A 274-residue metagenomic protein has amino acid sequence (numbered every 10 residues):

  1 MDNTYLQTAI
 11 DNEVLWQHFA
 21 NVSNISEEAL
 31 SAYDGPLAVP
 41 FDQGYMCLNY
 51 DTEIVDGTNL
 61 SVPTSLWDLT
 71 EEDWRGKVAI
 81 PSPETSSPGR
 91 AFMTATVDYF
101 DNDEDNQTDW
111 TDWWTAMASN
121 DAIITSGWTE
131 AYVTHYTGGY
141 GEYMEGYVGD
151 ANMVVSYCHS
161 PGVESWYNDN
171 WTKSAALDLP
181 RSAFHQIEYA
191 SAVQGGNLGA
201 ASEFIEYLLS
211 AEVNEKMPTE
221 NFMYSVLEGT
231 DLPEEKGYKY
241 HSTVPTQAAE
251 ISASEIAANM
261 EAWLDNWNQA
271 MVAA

Functional and structural regions predicted by a protein language model:
M1, W16-E53, W67, A79-P81: A structural signal for short loop-to-beta-strand junctions that line the ligand-binding cleft of periplasmic/secreted
M1-L15, N24-D34, G141, P161-N168: Pocket-flanking alpha-helical
W16-N24, L37-V39, W67-T70, C158 (+2 more regions): Short beta-strand->loop
D34-Q43, Y50-T52, G57-N59, G76-E104 (+1 more regions): Short beta-strand->loop
G57-W74: Flexible hinge/capping segments at coil-to-helix
P88, A95-A176: Ligand-binding pocket segment of bilobal, Venus flytrap-like solute-binding proteins
A183, E188-I251: Mature extracytoplasmic/periplasmic domains
E234-A274: Extracellular/periplasmic bilobal clamshell ligand-binding domains
